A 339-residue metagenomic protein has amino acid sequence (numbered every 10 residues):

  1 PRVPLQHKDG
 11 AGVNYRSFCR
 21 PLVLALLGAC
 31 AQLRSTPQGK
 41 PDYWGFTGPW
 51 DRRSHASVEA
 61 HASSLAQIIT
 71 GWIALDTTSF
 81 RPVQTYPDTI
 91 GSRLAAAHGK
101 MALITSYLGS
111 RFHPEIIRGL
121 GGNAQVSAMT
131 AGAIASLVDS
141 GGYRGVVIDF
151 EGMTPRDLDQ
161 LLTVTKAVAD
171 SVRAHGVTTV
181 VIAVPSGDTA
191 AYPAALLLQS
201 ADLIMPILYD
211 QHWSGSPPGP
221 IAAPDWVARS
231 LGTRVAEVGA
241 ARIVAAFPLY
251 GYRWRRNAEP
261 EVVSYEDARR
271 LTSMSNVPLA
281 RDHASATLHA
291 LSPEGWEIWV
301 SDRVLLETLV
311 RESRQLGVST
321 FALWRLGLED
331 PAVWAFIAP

Functional and structural regions predicted by a protein language model:
T36-A133: Glycan-recognition patch characteristic of GH18 chitinases/ENGases and related GlcNAc/peptidoglycan-binding proteins
W50-H61, Q125-L137, D188-A194, D302-E312: Short, acidic/polar
I68, I148, I204, A245 (+1 more regions): Conserved, mostly hydrophobic/aromatic
T78-Y86, P155-M274: Substrate-binding surface in catalytic domains of secreted glycosidases
S110-F112, I116, R242, F247-L309: Glycan-binding loop/region signatures in secreted carbohydrate-active enzymes
A133-Q160, D210: Active-site groove signature of glycoside hydrolases
L291-A338: Extracellular low-complexity, Gly/Ser/Thr-rich intrinsically disordered linkers and protease-sensitive activation/hinge
